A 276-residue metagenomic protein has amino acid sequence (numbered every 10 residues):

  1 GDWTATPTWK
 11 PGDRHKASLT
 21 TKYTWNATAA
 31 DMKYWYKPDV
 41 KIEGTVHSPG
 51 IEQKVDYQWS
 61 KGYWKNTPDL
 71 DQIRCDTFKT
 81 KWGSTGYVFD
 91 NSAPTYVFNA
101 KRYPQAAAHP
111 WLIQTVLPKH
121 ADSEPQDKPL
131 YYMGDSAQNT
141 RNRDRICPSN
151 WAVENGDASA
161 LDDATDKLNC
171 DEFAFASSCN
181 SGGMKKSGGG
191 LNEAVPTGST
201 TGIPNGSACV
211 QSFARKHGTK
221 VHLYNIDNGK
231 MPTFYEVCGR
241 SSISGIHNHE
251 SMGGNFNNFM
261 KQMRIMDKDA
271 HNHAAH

Functional and structural regions predicted by a protein language model:
G1-N169, A176-H276: Nuclease and nuclease-like effector domains acting on nucleic acids or nucleotide cofactors
